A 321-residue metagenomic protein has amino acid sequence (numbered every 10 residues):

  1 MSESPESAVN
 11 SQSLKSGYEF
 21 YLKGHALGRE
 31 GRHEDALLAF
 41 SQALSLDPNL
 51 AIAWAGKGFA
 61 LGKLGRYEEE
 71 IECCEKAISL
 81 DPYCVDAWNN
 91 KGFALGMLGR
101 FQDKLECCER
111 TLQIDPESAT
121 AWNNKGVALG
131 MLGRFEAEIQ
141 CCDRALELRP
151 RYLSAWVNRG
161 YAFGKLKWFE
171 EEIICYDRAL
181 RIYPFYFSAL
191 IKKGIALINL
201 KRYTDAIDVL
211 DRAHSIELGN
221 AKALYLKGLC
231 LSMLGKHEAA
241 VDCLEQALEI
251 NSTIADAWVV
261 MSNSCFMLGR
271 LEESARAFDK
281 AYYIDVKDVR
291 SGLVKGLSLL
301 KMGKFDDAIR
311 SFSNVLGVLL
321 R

Functional and structural regions predicted by a protein language model:
S2-E19: TPR-adjacent "capping" and linker segments in tetratricopeptide-repeat scaffold/adaptor proteins
Y18-R29, I52-K63, D86-M97, T120-M131 (+5 more regions): Conserved alpha-helical positions within TPR/SEL1-like repeat arrays
Q42-S45, K76-S79, L112-Q113, R144-E147 (+5 more regions): Conserved structural position within tetratricopeptide repeats
Y283, L297-R321: TPR/TPR-like (Sel1-like) alpha-helical repeat modules
